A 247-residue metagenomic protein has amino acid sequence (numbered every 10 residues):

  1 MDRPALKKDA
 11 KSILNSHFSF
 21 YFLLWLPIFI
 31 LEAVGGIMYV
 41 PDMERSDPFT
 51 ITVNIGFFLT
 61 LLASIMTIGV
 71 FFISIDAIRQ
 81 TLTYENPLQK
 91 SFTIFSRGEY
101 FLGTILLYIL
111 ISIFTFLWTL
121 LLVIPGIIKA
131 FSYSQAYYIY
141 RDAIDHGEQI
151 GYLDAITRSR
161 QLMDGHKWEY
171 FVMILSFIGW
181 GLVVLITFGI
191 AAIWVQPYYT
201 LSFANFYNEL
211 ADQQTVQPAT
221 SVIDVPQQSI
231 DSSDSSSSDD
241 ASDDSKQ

Functional and structural regions predicted by a protein language model:
M1-Q247: Hydrophobic alpha-helical membrane segments
